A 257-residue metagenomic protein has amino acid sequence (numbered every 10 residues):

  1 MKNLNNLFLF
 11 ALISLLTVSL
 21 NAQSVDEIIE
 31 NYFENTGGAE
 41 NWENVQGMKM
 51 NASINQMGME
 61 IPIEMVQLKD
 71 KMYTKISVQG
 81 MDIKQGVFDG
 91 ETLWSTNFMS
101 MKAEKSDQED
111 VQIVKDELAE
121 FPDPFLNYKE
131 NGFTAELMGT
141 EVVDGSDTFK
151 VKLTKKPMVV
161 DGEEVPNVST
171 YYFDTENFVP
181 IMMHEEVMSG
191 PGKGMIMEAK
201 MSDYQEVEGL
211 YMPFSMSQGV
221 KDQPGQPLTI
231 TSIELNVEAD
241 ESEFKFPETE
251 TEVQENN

Functional and structural regions predicted by a protein language model:
M1-V25: Bacterial Sec-dependent N-terminal signal peptides
Q23-E30, E34, T92-E163, G190-G192 (+1 more regions): Flexible, processing/modification-adjacent segments and terminal tails in exported/periplasmic/extracellular proteins
E27-M101, G139: N-terminal mature ectodomain segment of secretory-pathway/periplasmic proteins
S53, M138-V142, E186, Y204: Short, solvent-exposed loop/turn elements at beta->coil junctions and helix N-caps that rim active or binding pockets
I63, Q85, E104-K105, K150 (+2 more regions): Short capping micro-motif at the N-terminus of alpha-helices
G80-D82, M101-A103, V187-S189, V220: Short, surface-exposed beta-strand-loop junctions and turns on beta-sheet-rich folds
D147-F244: Gly/Pro-enriched, hydrophobic low-complexity segments that function as extracytoplasmic propeptides/linkers
